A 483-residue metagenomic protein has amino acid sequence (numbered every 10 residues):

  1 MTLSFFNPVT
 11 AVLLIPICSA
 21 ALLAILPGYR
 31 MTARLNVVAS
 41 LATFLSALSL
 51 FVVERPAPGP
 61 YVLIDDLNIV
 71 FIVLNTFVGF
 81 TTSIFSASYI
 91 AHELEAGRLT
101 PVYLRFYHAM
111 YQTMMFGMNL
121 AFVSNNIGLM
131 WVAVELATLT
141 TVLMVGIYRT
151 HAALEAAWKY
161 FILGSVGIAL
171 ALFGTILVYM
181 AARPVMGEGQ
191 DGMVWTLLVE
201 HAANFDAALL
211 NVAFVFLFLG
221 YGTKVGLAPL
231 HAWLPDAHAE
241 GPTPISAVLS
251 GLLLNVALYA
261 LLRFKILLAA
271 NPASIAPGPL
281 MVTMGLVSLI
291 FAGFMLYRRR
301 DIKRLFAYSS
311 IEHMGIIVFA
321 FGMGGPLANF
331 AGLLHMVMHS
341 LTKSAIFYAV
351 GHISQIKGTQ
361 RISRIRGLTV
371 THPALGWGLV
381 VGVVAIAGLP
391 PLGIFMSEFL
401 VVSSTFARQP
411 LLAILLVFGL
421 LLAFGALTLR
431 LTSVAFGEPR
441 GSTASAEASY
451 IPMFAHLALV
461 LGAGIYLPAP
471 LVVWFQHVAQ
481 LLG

Functional and structural regions predicted by a protein language model:
M1-A109, T196, Q476-L481: Transmembrane helix-loop-helix hairpins at membrane boundaries of multipass inner-membrane proteins
L3-N7, P27-R34, P56-D66, R98-V102 (+7 more regions): Juxtamembrane loop-transmembrane helix junctions in multi-pass integral membrane proteins, especially the extracellular
V9-P16, T32-S46, N68-N75, Y107-M114 (+6 more regions): Hydrophobic alpha-helical transmembrane segments of polytopic
V12-L13, L23, V225, H231 (+3 more regions): Hydrophobic alpha-helical transmembrane segments of integral membrane proteins, especially lipid-exposed positions
S40-L45, G164-I176, H456-Y466: Hydrophobic alpha-helical membrane-insertion segments
T81-A91, F116-G128, V142-S433: Hydrophobic transmembrane alpha-helices and their helix-loop junctions in integral membrane proteins
L177, E188-D191, G241, H372-A374 (+1 more regions): Cytoplasmic/organellar membrane-interface segments at the starts of transmembrane helices in multi-pass inner-membrane
